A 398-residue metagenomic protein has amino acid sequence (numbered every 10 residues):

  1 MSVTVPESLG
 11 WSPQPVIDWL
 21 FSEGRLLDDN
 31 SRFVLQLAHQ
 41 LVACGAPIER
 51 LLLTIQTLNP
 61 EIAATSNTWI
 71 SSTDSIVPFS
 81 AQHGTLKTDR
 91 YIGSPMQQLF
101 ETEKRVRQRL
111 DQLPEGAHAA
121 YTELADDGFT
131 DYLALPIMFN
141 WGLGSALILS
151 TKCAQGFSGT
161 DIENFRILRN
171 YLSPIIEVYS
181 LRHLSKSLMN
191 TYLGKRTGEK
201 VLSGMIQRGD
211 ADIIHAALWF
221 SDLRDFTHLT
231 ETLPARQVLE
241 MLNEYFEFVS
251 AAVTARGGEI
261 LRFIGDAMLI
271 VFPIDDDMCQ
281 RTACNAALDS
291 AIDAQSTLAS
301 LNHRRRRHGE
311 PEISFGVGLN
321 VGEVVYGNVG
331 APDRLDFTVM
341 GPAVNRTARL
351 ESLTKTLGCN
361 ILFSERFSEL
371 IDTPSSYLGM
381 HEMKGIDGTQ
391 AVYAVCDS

Functional and structural regions predicted by a protein language model:
S2-V5, S150-R166, V339: Regulatory loop-to-helix N-cap segments in sensory/regulatory domains that couple ligand/signal detection
A38, N243-G257, I274, M278-V317 (+1 more regions): Alpha-helical scaffold within the catalytic cores of cyclic-nucleotide enzymes
S72-T130: Regulatory sensory and allosteric helical modules in signal-transduction proteins and certain transcription factors
T130-M138: Short hydrophobic beta-strand micro-motif common in sensory/regulatory domains
M138-F139, A146-G156, D275: Short beta-strand-to-loop transition segments that serve as allosteric relay/switch motifs in sensory/regulatory domains
T160-I213: Regulatory cytosolic signal-relay segments
M205-D289: Catalytic NTP-binding/metal-coordinating core of nucleotidyl cyclase/transferase enzymes
T347, L353-S398: Cytosolic regulatory/linker segments at or just downstream of nucleotide-handling modules in signal-transduction
